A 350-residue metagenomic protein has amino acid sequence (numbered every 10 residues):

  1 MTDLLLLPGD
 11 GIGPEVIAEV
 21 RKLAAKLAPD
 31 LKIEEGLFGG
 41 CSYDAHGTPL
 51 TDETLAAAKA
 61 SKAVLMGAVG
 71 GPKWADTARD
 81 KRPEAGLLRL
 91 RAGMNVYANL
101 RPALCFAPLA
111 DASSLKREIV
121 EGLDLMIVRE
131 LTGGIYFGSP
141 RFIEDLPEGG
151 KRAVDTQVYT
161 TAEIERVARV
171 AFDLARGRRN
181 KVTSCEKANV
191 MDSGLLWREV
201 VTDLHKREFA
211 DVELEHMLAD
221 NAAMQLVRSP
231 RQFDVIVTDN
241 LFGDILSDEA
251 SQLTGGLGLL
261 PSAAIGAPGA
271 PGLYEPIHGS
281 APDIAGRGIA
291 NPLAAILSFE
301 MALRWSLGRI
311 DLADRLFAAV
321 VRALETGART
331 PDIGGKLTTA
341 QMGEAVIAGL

Functional and structural regions predicted by a protein language model:
M1-D3, P29, K59-A63, N95-V96 (+10 more regions): Short coil/turn connectors at secondary-structure junctions
D3-L27, P147-D220, Q232: Glycine-rich phosphate/diphosphate-binding loop of Rossmann-like nucleotide-binding domains
D10-G13, K62, V128, A171 (+5 more regions): Buried hydrophobic positions in well-ordered alpha/beta secondary-structure cores of metabolic enzymes
V20, A24, V201, A295-L303 (+1 more regions): Buried hydrophobic packing segments
D30-L55, L226: N-terminal beta-loop-helix "entrance" segment that forms/cooperates in small-molecule cofactor or anionic ligand
G40-Y43, L226-A328: Glycine-rich phosphate/nucleotide-binding loop
D44-V154, L241: N-terminal glycine-rich phosphate/adenylate-binding segment common to multiple enzyme folds
T132-G133, G138-S184, A188-V190, R315-L350: Glycine-rich phosphate/pyrophosphate-binding loop and the adjoining helix
